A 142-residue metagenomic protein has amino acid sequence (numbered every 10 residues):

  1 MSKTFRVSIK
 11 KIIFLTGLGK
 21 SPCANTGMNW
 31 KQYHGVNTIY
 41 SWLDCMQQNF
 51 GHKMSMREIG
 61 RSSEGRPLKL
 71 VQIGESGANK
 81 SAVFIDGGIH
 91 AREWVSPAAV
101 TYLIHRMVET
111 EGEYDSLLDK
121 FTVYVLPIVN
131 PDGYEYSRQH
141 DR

Functional and structural regions predicted by a protein language model:
M1-R142: M14 metallocarboxypeptidase catalytic domain recognition
